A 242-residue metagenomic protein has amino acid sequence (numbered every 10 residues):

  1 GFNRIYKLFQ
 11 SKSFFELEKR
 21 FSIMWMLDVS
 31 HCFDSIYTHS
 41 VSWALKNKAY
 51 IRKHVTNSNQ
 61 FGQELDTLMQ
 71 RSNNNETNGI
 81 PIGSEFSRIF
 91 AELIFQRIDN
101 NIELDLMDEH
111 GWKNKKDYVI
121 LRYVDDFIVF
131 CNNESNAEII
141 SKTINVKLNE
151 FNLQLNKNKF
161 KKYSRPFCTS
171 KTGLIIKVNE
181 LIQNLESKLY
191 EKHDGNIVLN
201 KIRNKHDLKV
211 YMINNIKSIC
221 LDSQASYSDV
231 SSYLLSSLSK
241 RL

Functional and structural regions predicted by a protein language model:
G1-I82: Conserved two-metal-ion catalytic palm core of "right-hand" nucleic acid polymerases, unifying RNA-dependent RNA
F15, I23, L27, F61-Q63 (+2 more regions): Right-hand nucleic-acid polymerase module
S22, N75-F86, V124-F130, N215-I219: Glycine- and acidic
S30-F33, N75-D105: Conserved pre-motif C helix in the palm subdomain of viral-like polymerases
H39-I51, Q96-R97, T143-L148, Y163: Amphipathic alpha-helical scaffolding segments
K53, I89-V124, V129-N132, N136-I139: Active-site palm subdomain of RNA-directed nucleic acid polymerases
C131-L155: Helical (often loop-to-helix) elements that flank the catalytic cores of nucleotide-handling enzymes
N149-N184: Conserved catalytic core of two-metal-ion nucleotidyltransferases
